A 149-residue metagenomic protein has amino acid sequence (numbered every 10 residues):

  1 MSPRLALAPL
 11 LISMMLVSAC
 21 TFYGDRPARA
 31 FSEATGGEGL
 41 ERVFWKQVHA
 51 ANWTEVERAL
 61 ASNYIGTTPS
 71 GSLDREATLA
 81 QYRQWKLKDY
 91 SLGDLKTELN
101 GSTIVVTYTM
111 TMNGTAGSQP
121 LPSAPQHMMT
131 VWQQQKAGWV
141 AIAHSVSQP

Functional and structural regions predicted by a protein language model:
M1-L5: Positively charged n-region of N-terminal signal peptides that target proteins for export
A8-S18: Bacterial N-terminal signal peptides
C20-S62, T97-L99: Short, low-complexity N-terminal intrinsically disordered segments enriched in polar/charged residues
T21-Y23, V105, P125-P149: Short beta-strand edge/turn micro-motifs at domain boundaries
F31-T35, G39, P69, L73 (+1 more regions): Residues at secondary-structure transition points
T54-S91: Short solvent-exposed beta->alpha transition segments
L60, M110-M112, S145-Q148: Short beta-strand segments enriched in hydrophobic/aromatic residues within well-folded beta-rich domains
A80-P122: Surface-exposed, charged secondary-structure patches
